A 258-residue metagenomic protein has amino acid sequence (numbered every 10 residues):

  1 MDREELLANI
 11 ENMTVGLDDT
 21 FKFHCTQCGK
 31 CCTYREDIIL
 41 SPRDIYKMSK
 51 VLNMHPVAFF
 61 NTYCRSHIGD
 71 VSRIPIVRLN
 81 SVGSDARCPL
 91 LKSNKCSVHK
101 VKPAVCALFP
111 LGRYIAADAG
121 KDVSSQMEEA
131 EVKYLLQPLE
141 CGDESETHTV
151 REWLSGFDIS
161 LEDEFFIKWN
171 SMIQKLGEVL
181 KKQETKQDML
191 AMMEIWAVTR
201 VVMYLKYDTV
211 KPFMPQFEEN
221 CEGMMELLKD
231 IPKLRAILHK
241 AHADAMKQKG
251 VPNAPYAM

Functional and structural regions predicted by a protein language model:
M1-L40, D44-M258: Short loop/turn segments that flank or connect secondary-structure elements
